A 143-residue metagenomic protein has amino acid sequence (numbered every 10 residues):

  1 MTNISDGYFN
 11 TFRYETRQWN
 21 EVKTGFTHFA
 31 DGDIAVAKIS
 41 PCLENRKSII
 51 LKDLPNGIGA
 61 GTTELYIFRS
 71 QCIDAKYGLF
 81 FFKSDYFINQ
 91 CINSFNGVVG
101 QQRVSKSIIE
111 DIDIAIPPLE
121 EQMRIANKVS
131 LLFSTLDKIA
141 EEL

Functional and structural regions predicted by a protein language model:
T2-I34, N56: Sequence-specific dsDNA recognition surfaces
I4, K52-L54, S130-L132: Active/binding-pocket-proximal capping segment
Y8, L43-R46, S134: Flexible loop/turn segments at secondary-structure boundaries
Y14-Q18, T62-T63, E110-I114, L119: Glycine- and acidic
V22-F29, C72, F81, K106-S107 (+2 more regions): Conserved structured core elements
G25, I34-K83, G97-G100: A short beta-sheet element
S84-I114: Specificity-determining recognition surfaces
N89, D111-L143: Amphipathic alpha-helical coiled-coil/heptad-repeat segments
